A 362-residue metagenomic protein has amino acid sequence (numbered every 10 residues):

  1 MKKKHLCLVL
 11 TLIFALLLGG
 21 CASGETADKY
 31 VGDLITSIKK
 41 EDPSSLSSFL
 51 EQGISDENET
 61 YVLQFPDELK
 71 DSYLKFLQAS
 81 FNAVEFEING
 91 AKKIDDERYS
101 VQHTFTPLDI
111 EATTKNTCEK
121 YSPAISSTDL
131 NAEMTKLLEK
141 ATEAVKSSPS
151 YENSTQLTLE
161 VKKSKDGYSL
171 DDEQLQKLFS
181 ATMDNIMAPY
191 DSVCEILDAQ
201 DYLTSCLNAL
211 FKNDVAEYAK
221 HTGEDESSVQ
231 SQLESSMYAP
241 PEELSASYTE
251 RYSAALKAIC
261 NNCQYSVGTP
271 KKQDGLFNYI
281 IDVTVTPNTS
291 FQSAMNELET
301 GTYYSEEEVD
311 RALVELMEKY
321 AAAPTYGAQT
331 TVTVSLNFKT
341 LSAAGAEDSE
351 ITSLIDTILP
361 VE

Functional and structural regions predicted by a protein language model:
M1-L12: Positively charged n-region of N-terminal signal peptides that target proteins for export
L17-G20: C-terminal motif of bacterial Sec signal peptides marking the signal peptidase cleavage site
A22-A83, E87, T182-A258, Y265: Core segments of small alpha/beta cavity-forming domains
T26, S45-L46, A91-Y99, L159-K165 (+4 more regions): Solvent-exposed, well-ordered amphipathic alpha-helical segments that flank/support binding or catalytic loops
E68-L138, S247-L313: Surface-exposed, charged secondary-structure patches
K75-Q78, V145-P149, A254-L256, Y320-P324: Intrinsically disordered, low-complexity segments enriched in polar/charged residues with Gly/Pro, especially when
E119-K136, E143-C194, G301-R311, A322-E362: Short beta-strand edge/turn micro-motifs at domain boundaries
E224-E362: A broadly structural signal marking compact, well-ordered functional cores that mediate small-ligand/cofactor/substrate
